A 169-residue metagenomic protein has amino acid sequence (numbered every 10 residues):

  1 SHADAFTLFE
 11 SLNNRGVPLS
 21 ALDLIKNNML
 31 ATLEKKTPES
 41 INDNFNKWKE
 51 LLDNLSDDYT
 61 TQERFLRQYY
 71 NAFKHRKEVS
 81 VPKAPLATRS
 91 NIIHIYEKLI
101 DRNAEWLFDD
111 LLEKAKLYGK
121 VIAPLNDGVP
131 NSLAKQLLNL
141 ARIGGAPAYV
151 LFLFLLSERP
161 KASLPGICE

Functional and structural regions predicted by a protein language model:
S1-E169: Polyanionic (Asp/Glu-rich) segments that form extended negatively charged tracts
